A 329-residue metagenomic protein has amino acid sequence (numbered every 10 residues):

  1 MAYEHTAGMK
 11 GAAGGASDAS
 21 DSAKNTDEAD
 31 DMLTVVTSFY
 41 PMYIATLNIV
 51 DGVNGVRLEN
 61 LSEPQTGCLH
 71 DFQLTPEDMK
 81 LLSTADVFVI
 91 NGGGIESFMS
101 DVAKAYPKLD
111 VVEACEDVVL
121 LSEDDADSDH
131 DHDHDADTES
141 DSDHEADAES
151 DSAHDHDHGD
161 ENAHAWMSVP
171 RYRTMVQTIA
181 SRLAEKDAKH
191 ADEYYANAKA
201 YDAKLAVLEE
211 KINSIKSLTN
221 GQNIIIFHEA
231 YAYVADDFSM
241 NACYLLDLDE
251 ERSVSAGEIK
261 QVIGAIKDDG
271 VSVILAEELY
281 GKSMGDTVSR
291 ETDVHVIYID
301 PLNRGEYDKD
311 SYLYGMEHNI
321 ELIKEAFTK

Functional and structural regions predicted by a protein language model:
M1-K329: Extracytoplasmic metal-acquisition and chelation regions
